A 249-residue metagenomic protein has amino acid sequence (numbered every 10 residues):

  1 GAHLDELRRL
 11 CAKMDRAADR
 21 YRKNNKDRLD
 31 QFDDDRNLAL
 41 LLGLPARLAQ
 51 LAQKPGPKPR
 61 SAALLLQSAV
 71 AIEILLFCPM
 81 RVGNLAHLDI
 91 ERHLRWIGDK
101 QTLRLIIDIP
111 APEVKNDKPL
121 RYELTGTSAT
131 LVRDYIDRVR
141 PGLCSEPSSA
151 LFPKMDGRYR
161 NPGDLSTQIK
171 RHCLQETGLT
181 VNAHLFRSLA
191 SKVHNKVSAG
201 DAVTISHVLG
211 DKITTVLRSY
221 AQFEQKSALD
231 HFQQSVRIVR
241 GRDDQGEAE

Functional and structural regions predicted by a protein language model:
G1-R36, M80: N-terminal DNA-binding recognition helix of tyrosine site-specific recombinases/integrases
D35-G83: Basic, Lys/Arg- and aromatic-enriched nucleic-acid-binding interface segment
L44-P59, V70, L94-W96, D117 (+3 more regions): Active-site-adjacent structural elements in folded domains
K58, C78, P141-A150, R158-Y159 (+4 more regions): Short, basic (Lys/Arg/His-rich) helix/loop patches that form interaction surfaces in the mid-to-C-terminal regions
L64-S68, I74-R92, V197-G200, L209-D211: A short, glycine-centered helix-capping/turn motif at helix boundaries that positions DNA-contacting or catalytic
A86, L217-A221: Key DNA-contacting residues within the recognition helix of helix-turn-helix
R104-P153: Basic, alpha-helical nucleic-acid-contacting "clamp/cap" segments
S227, Q234-E249: C-terminal secondary-structure termini that scaffold catalytic or DNA-interacting sites
